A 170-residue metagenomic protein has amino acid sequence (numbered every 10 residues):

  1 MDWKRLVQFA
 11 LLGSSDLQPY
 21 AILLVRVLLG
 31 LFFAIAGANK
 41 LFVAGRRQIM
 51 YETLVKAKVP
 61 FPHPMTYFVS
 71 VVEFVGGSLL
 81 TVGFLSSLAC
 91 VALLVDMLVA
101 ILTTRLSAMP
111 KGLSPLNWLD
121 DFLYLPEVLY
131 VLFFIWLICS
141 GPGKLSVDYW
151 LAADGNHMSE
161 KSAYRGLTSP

Functional and structural regions predicted by a protein language model:
M1-F42, I49, H63-V71, V75 (+1 more regions): Extended, low-polarity transmembrane helix blocks
R47-P60: Short juxtamembrane and helix-loop transition motifs at transmembrane-helix boundaries in membrane proteins
